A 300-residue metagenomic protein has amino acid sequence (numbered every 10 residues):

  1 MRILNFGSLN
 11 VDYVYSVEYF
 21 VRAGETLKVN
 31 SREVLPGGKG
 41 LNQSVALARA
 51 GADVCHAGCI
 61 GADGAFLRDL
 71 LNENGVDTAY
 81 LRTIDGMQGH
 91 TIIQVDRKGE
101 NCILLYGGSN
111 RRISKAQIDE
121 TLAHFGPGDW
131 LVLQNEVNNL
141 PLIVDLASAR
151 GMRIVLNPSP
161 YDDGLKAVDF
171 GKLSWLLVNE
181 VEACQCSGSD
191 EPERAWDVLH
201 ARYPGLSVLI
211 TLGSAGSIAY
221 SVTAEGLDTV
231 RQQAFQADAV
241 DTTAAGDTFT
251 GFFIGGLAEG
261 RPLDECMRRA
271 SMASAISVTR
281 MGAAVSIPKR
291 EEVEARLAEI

Functional and structural regions predicted by a protein language model:
M1-A23: Positively charged, low-complexity intrinsically disordered leader regions
M1-L9, D69-T83, I93-R231, E292: Ribokinase/PfkB-type carbohydrate-kinase core domain
R2-I3, A23-H90, E291, A295-I300: Substrate-binding N-lobe of the ribokinase-like
I3, D163, P192-I300: Conserved phosphate-binding/catalytic region of the ribokinase-like
L9, K39, T248: Active-site metal-binding loops of divalent metal-dependent hydrolases
D12, C184, A284: Nucleotide phosphate-binding site architecture
F20-V29, L177-N179, V230-Q233: Short glycine/proline- and charge-enriched loop/turn segments that cap or connect secondary-structure elements
A48, S148, A258: Gly/Ala-rich phosphate-binding loop of Rossmann-like dinucleotide-binding domains, activating on the conserved
